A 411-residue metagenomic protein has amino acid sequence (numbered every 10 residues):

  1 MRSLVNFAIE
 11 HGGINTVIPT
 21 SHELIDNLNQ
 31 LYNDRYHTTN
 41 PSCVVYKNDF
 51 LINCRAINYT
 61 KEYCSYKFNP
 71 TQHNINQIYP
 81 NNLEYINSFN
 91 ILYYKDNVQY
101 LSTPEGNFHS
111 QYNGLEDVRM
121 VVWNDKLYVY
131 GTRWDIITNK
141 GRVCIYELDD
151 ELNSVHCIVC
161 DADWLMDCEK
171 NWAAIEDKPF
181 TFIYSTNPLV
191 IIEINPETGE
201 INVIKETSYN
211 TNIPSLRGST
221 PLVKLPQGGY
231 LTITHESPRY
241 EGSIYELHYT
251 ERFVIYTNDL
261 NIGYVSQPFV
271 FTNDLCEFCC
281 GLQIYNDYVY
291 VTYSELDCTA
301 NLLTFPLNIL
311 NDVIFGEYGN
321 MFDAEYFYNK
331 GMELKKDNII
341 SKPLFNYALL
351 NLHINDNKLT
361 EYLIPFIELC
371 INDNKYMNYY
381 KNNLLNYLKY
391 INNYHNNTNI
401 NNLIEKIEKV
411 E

Functional and structural regions predicted by a protein language model:
R2-L334: Beta-propeller domains
A324-F345, I367-I371: N-terminal alpha-helical interaction modules that lie
Y328, L359-I367, N399-I407: Alpha-helical repeat scaffolds
K335-I340, I354-K358, I371-N378, N392-I400: Charged, low-complexity interaction regions
Y347, L384-Y387: Structural register within alpha-helical repeat arrays
